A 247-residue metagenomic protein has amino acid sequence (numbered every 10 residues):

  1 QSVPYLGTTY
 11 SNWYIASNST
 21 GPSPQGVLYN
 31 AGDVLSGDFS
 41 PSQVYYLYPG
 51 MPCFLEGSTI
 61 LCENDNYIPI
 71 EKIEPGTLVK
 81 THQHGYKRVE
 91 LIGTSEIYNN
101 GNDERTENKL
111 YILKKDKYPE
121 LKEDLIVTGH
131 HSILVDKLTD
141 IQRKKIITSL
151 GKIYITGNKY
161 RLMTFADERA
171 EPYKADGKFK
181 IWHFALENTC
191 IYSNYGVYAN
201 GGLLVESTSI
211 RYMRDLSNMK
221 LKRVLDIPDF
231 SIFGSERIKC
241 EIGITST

Functional and structural regions predicted by a protein language model:
Q1-V3, S11-D65, E168-T247: Sequence-level preference for short, compositionally simple segments enriched in small aliphatic or small polar residues
Y46-P49, Y67, Y86, Y111: Generic detector of bulky aromatic hydrophobic side chains
L55-E63, K80-R214: Long beta-strand-rich cores associated with HINT superfamily self-processing modules
D65-E71: A structural preference for long, well-packed, hydrophobic secondary-structure segments
E71-L78: Structural motif
